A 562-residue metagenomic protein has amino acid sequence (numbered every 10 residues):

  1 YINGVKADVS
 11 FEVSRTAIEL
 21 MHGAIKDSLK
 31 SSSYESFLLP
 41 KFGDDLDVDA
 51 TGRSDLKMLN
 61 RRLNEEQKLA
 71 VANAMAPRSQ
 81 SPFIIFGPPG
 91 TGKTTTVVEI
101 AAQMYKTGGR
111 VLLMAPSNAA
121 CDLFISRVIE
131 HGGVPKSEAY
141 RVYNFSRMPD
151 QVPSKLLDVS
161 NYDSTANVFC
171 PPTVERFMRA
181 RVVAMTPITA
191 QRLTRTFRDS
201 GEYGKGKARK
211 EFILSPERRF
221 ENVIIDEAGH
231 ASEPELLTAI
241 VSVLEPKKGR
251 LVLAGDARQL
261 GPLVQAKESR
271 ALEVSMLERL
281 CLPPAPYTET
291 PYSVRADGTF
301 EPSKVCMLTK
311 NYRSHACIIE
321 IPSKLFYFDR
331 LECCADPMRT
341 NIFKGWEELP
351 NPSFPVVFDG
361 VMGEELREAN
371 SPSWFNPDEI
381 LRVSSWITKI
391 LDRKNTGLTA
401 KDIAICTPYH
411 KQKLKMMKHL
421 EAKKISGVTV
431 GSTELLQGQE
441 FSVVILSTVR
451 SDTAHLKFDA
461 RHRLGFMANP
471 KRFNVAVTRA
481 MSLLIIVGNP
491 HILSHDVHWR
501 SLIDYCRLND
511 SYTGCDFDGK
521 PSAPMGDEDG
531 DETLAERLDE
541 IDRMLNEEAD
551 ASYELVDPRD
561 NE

Functional and structural regions predicted by a protein language model:
Y1-M75, K136, V142-S160, S164 (+2 more regions): Pre-ATPase regulatory/linker segments immediately N-terminal to the P-loop/RecA-like helicase/translocase core
S54-K57, R110-V223, L263-A271, E278-R279 (+3 more regions): Conserved P-loop NTPase motor core of helicases/translocases
N73-P82, Y105-K106: Phosphate-binding P-loop
Q80-I100, G438: Walker A/P-loop
F83-G87, V111-L112, C306, I403: Conserved beta-strand position immediately N-terminal to the Walker
P88, P116, P408: P-loop (Walker A) phosphate-binding loop of NTP-binding proteins
T94-G109, L123-E130, V241-S242: Walker A/P-loop NTP-binding motif
T107, I188-A190, K205-E562: Conserved helicase motor core of SF1/SF2 NTP-dependent helicases
